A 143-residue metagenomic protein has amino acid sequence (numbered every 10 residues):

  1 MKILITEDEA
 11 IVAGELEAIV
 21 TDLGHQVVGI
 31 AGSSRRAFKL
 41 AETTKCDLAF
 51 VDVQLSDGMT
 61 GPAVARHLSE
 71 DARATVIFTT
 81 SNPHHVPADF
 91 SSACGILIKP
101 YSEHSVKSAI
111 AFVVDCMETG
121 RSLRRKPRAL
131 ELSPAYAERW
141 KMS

Functional and structural regions predicted by a protein language model:
E7, T80: Conserved acidic carboxylate
E9-G29: Two-component/phosphorelay signaling modules centered on CheY-like receiver
E17, I30-L48: Acidic, metal-coordinating helix/loop segments flanking the phosphotransfer/catalytic sites of two-component signaling
D52-V53: Active-site residues of response regulator receiver
M59-A74: Short amphipathic alpha-helix used as the core "switch/output" element in two-component signaling
K99: A Lys-centered signature of the CheY-like receiver
S102: Receiver (REC) domain switch/active-site region of two-component response regulators
S108, C116-S143: CheY-like receiver
